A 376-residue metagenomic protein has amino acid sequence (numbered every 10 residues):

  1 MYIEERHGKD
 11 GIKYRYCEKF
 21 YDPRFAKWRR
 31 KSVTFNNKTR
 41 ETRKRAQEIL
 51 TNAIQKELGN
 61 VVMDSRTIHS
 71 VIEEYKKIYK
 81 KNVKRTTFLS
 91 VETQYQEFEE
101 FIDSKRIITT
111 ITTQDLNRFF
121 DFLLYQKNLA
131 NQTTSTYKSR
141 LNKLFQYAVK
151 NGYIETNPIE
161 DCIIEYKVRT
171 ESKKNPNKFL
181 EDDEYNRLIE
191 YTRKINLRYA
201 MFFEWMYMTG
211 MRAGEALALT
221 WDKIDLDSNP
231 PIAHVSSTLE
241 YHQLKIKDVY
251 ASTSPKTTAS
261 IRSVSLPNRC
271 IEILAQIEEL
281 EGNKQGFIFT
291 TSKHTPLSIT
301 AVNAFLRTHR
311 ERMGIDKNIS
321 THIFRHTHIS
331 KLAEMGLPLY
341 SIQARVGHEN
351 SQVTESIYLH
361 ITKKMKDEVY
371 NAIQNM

Functional and structural regions predicted by a protein language model:
G8-K13, D22-T110, Q114: N-terminal DNA-binding module of tyrosine recombinases/phage integrases
K38-T42, K77-Y153, P296-I299, N318-S320: N-terminal core-binding DNA-recognition domain of tyrosine site-specific recombinases/integrases
F119, K245-D248, M335, S356-M376: DNA/chromatin major-groove-contacting recognition/catalytic segments
K150, E204, M208-E215, T308 (+2 more regions): C-terminal catalytic core of tyrosine-transesterase DNA break-rejoin enzymes
K150, I154, E160-A213, L217-L219 (+2 more regions): Basic, Lys/Arg- and aromatic-enriched nucleic-acid-binding interface segment
L219-Q276: Conserved tyrosine-mediated DNA breakage-rejoining catalytic core shared by Y-recombinases
P230-V235, F289, S320, K331 (+2 more regions): Short functional hotspots where side chains directly engage DNA or cofactors
L244, P267-D316: Active-site/catalytic core of tyrosine-dependent DNA strand-transfer enzymes
